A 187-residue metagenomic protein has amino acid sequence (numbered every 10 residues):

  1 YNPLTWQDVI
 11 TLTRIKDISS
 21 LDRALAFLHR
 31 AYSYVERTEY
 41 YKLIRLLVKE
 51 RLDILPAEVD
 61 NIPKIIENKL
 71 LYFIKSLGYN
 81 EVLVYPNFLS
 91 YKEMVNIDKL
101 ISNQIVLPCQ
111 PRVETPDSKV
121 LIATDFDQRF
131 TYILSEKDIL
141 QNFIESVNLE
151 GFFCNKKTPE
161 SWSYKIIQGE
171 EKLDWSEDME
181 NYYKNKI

Functional and structural regions predicted by a protein language model:
Y1-L100: Extended, low-hydrophobicity segments enriched in charged/polar residues
T5, T11-T13, T38, T115 (+3 more regions): Residue-identity detector for threonine
S19-S20, S33, S76, S90 (+6 more regions): Generic serine detector
L47-E50, P63-S76, D117-T124, Q141-S146 (+1 more regions): Hydrophobic alpha-helical membrane-spanning segments
K75-T131: Short helix/strand-capping turn motifs
I122-I187: Alpha-helical oligomerization segments
